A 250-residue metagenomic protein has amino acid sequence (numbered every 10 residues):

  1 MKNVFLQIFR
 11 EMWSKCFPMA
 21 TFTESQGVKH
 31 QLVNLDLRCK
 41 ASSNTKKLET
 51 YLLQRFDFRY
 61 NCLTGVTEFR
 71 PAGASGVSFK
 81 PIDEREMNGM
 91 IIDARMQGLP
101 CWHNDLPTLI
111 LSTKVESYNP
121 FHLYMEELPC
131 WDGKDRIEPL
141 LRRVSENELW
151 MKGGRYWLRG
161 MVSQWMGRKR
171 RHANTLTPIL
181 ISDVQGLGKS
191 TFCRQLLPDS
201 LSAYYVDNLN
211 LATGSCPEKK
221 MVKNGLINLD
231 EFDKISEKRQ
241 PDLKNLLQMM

Functional and structural regions predicted by a protein language model:
M1-K134, E148-K152: N-terminal nucleic-acid engagement/recognition segments and initiation subdomains in replication, restriction
F58, M90, S202-Y205, M250: Generic preference for hydrophobic/aromatic residues in regular secondary structure cores
L109-V222: P-loop NTPase catalytic core of nucleic-acid-dependent motor ATPases
P178, I227-N228: Hydrophobic/aromatic beta-strand patches that form the interior of the parallel beta-sheet core in alpha/beta enzyme
K223-L226, M250: Loop/turn-to-beta-strand initiation segments
D230-F232: Walker B catalytic acidic pair
I235-S236: Catalytic P-loop NTPase motifs of RecA-like helicase/translocase cores
Q240-M250: Conserved catalytic/switch belt of AAA+ P-loop NTPases
